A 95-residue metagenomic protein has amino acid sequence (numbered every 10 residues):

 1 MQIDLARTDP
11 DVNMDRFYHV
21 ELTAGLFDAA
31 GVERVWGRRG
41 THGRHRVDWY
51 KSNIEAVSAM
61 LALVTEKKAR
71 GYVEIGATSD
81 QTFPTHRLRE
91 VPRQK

Functional and structural regions predicted by a protein language model:
M1-G31: Short N-terminal "domain-start" leader segments that mark the transition from disordered tails or signal peptides into
N13-Y18, T82-K95: A cross-kingdom feature marking charged/low-complexity
V20-R46, L61: Short aromatic-glycine-(Arg/Gly/Cys) micro-motifs in beta-strand/loop hairpins
A29, I75-T78, K95: Short acidic N-proximal helix/loop "leader" segments that mark the beginning of a domain or an inter-domain linker
H42, Y50-A69: A short, charged, amphipathic alpha-helix used as a generic interaction element across diverse proteins
G43-W49, A77, T82: Residues at secondary-structure transition points
A62, E66-H86, E90: C-terminal structural segments of small proteins and small subunits
